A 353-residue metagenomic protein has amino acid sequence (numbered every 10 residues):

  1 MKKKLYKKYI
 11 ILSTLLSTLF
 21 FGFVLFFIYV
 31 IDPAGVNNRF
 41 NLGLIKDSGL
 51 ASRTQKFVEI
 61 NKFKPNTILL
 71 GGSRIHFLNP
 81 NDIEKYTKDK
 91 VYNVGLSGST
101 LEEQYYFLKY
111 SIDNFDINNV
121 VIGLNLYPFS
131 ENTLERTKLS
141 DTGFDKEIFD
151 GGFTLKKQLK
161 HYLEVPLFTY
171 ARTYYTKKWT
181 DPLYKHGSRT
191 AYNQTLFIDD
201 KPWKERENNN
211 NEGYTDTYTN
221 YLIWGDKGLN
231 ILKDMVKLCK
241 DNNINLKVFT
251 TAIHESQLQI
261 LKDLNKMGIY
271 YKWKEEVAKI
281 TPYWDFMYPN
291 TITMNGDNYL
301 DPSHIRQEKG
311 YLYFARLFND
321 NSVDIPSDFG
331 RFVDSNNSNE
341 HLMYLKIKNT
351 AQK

Functional and structural regions predicted by a protein language model:
M1-K8: N-terminal Lys/Arg-rich, disordered targeting/topogenic segments
I11-Y29: Hydrophobic membrane-insertion alpha-helices, especially the h-region of bacterial N-terminal signal peptides
V30-S52: Alpha-helical transmembrane signal-anchor/signal-peptide segments
K46-G71: Short extracytoplasmic
K64, L70, R74-L155: Membrane-embedded segments
L124, T133-N242, P326-K353: Secreted/periplasmic serine-hydrolase-like ester/acetyl group-modifying domain
L238-K262: Active-site segments of SGNH/GDSL-like serine hydrolases that catalyze O-acetyl group transfer/hydrolysis on lipids
L264, G268-K353: C-terminal regions of proteins
